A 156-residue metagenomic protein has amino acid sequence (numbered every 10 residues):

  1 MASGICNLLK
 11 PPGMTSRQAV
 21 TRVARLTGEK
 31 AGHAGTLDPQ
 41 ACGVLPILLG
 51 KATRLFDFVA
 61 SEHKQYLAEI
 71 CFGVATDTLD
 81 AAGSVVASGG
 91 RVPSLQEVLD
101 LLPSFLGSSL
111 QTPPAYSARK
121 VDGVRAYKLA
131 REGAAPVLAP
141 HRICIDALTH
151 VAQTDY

Functional and structural regions predicted by a protein language model:
M1-Y156: Catalytic/RNA-binding core of pseudouridine synthases
